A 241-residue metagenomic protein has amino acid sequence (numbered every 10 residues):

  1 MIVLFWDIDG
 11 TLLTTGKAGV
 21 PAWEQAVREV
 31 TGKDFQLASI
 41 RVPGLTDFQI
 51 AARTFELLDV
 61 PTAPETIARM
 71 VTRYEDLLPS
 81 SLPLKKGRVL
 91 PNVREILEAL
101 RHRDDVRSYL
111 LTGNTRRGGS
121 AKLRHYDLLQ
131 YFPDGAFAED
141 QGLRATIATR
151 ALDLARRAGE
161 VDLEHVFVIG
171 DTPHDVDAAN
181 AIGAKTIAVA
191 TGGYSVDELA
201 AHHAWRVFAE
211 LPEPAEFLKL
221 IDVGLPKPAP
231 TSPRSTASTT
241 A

Functional and structural regions predicted by a protein language model:
M1-P43, Q49, F55-L57: Active-site neighborhood of HAD-like aspartate-dependent phosphohydrolases
M1-W6, T62, K219, G224-A241: Non-catalytic pre-domain segments flanking phosphatase-related domains
T11, V93-R124, A136-G142: Substrate-recognition element of Asp-dependent hydrolases with the DxDx(T/V) motif
S39, P43, I67-A68, L129-L143: A short, structured active-site edge motif that brings together acidic residues
Q49-T62, A151-L154: Helix-loop "lid/cap" segments that line or gate small-molecule binding pockets
E56-A99, R103-D104: Metal-dependent phosphoesterase signature
I147-D177: Conserved Lys-Pro-Asp/Glu-containing loop-to-beta segment of HAD-superfamily phosphomonoesterases, centered on
V168-F208: Acidic, Mg2+-coordinating phosphoryl-transfer loop and its flanking beta/alpha structural elements, shared across
